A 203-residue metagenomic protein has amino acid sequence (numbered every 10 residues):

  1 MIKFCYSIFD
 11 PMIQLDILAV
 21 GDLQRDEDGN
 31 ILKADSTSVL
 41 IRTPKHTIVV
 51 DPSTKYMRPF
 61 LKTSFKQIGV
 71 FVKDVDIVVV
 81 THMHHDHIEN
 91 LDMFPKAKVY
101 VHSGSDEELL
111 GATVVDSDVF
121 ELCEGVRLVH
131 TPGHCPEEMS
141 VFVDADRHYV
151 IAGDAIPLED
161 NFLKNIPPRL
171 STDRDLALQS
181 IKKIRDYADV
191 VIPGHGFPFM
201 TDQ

Functional and structural regions predicted by a protein language model:
M1-K45, Q179-Y187, M200-D202: Zn-dependent metallo-beta-lactamase
F4, T63, D92-M93, A97-P136 (+2 more regions): Metallo-beta-lactamase
I8, M12, I17-V20, S38-R42 (+2 more regions): Core dinuclear metal-dependent hydrolase active-site scaffold
Q24-N30, K55-M57, D76-V78, R127-T131 (+1 more regions): Short, flexible loop segments at the rims of nucleotide/cofactor-binding pockets, characterized by
R25-S36, I41, V101-V119, L158-P168: Active-site-proximal loop/helix segment associated with metal-binding centers of metalloenzymes
A34-D35, S53-E121: Active-site HxH/HxHxD metal-binding segment of metal-dependent hydrolases
V50-P52, D76-H84, Y100-H102, H130-G133 (+3 more regions): Active-site neighborhood of phospho(di)ester-bond hydrolases with catalytic His/Asp-centered motifs
E138-Q203: Metallo-beta-lactamase
